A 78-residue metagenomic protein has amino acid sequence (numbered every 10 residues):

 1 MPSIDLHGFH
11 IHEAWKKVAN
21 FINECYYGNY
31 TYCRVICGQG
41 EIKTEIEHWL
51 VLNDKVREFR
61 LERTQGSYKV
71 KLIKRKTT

Functional and structural regions predicted by a protein language model:
M1-T78: N-terminal targeting/trafficking signals and adjacent low-complexity tails
